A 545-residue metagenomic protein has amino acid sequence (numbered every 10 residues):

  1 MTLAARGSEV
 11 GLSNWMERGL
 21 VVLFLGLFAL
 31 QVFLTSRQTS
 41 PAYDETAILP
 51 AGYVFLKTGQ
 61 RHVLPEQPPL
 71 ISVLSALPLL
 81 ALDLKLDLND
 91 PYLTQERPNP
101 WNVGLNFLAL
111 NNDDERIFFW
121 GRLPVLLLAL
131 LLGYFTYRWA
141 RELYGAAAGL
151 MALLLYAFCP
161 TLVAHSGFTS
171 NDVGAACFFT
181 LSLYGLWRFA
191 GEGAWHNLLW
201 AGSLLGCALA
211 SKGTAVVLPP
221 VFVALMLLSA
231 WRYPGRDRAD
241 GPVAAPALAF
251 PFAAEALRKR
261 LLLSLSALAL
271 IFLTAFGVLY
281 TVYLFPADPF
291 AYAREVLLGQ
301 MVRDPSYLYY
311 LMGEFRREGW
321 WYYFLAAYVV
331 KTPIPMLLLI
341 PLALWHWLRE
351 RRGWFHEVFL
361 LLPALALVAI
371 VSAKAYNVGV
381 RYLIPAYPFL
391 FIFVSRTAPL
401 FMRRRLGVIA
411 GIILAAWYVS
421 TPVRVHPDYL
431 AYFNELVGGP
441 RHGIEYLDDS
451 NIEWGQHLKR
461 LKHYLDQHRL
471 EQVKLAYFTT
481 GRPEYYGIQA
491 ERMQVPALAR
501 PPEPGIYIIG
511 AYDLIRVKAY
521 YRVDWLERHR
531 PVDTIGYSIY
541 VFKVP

Functional and structural regions predicted by a protein language model:
L3, R405, V423, N434-P545: C-terminal luminal/periplasmic domains and tails of membrane-associated envelope-modifying transferases
V22-F24, P220, A269, L348 (+3 more regions): Signature aromatic-anchored transmembrane alpha helix within multi-pass, membrane-resident enzymes that catalyze glycan
R61-P124, P289-R317: Interfacial juxtamembrane loops and adjacent helix segments that form the catalytic/substrate-binding surfaces
L123-L143, L181, R349: Transmembrane-helix motifs of polytopic, lipid-linked glycan transferases
A152-A157, Y184, L205, L209: Short helix- or helix-capping micro-motifs that position conserved polar/aromatic residues at function-defining sites
D172-A175, A208, V217, F324-I340 (+3 more regions): Hydrophobic/aromatic-rich transmembrane helices and adjacent perimembrane loops
S182-L198: Membrane-interface transmembrane helices that cradle and orient dolichyl/undecaprenyl
T332-W354: Hydrophobic, aromatic-rich transmembrane alpha-helices and their immediate juxtamembrane boundary segments
